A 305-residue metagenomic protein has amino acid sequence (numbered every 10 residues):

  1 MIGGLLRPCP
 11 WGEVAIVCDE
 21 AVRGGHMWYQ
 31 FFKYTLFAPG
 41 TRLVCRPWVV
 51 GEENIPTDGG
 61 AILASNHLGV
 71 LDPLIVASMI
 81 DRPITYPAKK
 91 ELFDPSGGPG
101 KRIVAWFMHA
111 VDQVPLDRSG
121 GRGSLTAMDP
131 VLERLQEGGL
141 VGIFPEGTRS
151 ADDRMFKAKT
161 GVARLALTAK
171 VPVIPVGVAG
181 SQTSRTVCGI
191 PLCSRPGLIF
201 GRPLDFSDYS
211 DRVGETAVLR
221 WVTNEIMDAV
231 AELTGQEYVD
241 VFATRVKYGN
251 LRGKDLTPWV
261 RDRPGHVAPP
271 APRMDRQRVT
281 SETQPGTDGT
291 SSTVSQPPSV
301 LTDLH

Functional and structural regions predicted by a protein language model:
M1-H26, T287-S291: N-terminal amphipathic/basic-hydrophobic helices that include classical n-h-c signal peptides and signal-anchor
I16-V50, T57, R82, P99-V111: A transmembrane-helix-recognition feature enriched in membrane-embedded lipid enzymes and envelope glyco-/phospholipid
A21-G24, W28, F32, L125-H305: Non-catalytic C-terminal accessory region of glycerolipid acyltransferases and related lyso-lipid remodeling enzymes
T35, P47-E52, D72-P73, G100-R102 (+3 more regions): A generic local structural motif
L36-A38, A110-R118, P145-R149: Short, basic, glycine/proline-bearing loop/turn elements
P39, E52-N54, V76-A77, A105-W106 (+2 more regions): Short secondary-structure boundary/capping segments
R42, T57-G121: Catalytic core of membrane glycerolipid acyltransferases/transacylases, capturing the structured, soluble-facing
R42-V49, G123-L125, A179-Q182: Short gly/ser/thr-rich secondary-structure transition/capping motifs
